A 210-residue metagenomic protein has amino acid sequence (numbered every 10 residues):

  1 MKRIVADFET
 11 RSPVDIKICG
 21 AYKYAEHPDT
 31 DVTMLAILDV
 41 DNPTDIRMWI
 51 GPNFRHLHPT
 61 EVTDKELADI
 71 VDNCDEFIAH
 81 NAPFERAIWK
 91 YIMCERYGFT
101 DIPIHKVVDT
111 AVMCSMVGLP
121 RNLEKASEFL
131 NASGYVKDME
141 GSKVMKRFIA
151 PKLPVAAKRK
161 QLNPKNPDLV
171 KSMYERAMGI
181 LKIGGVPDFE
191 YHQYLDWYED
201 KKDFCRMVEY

Functional and structural regions predicted by a protein language model:
M1-D31: Entry/capping segment at the start of metal-dependent catalytic domains with acidic active-site entry clusters
T33-L38: Short beta-strand scaffold segments in enzyme catalytic cores
D41-D64, I70, D75-Y210: Active-site-proximal helix-loop-helix substrate-binding element of RNase H-like nuclease domains
